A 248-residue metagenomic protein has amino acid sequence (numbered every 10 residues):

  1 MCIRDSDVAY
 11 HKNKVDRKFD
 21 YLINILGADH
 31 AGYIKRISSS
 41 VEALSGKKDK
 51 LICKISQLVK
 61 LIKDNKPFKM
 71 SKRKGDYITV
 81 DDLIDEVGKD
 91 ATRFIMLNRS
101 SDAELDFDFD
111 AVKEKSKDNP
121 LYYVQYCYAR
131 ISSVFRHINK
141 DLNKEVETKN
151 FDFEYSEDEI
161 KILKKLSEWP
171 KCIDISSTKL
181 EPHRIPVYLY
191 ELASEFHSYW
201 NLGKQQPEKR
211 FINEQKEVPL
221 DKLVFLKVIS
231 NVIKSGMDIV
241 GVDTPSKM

Functional and structural regions predicted by a protein language model:
R4-M248: Non-catalytic interaction-recognition regions
